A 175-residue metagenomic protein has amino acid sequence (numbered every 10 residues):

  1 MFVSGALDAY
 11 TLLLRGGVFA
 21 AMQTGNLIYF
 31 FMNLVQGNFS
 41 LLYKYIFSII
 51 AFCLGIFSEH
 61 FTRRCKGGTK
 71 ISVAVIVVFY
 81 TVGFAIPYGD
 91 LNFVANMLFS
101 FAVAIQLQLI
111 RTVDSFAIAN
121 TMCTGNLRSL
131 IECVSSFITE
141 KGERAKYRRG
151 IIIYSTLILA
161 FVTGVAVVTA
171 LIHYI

Functional and structural regions predicted by a protein language model:
M1-I175: Alpha-helical transmembrane segments of multi-pass membrane proteins
